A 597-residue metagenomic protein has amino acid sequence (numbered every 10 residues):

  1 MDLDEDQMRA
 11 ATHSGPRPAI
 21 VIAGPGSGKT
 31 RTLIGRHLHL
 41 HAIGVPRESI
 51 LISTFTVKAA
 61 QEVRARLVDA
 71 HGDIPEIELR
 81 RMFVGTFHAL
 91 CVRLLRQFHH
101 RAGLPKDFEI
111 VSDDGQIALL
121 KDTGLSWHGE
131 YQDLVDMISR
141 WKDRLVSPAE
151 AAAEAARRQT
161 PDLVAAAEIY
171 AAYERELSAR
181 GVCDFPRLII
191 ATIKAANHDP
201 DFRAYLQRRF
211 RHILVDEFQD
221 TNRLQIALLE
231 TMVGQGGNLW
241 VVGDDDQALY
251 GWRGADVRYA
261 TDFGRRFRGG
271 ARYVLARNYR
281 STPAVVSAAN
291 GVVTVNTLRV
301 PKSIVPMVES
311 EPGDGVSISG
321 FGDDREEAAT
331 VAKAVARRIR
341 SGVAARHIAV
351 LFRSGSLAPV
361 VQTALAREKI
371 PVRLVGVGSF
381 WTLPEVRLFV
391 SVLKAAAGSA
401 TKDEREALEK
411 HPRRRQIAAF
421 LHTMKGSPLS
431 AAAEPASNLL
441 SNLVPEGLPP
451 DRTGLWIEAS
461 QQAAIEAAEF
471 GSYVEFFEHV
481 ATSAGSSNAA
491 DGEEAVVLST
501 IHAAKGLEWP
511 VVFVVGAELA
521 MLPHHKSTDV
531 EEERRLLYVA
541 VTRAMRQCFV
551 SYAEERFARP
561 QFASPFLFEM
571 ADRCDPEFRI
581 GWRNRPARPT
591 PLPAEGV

Functional and structural regions predicted by a protein language model:
M1-I22, T32, L51, A59-A60 (+4 more regions): Conserved helicase NTPase motor core
M1-K106, R180, A204, S287-N290 (+1 more regions): P-loop NTPase Walker
A19-L33, R268-A271, R277-I370, A396-G398: Helicase P-loop NTPase motor core
V45-S49, A70-R81, F98-V111, D122-Y131 (+11 more regions): Short, polar/flexible loop-turn hinges at active-site or ligand-entry regions and domain interfaces
V45-S49, E78-R80, G115-Q116, Q235-N238 (+8 more regions): Short glycine-/polar-rich loops that comprise or flank the Walker A/P-loop and associated switch/sensor motifs
E78-R81, H100-C183, R187, F210 (+4 more regions): ATP-hydrolysis module of ASCE/P-loop NTPase motor domains, specifically the Walker B Asp-Glu catalytic pair
A358-A364, L383, V390-I580: Conserved helicase C-terminal RecA-like lobe
D572-V597: C-terminal, charged and often intrinsically disordered regions of DNA end-processing helicases and nucleases
